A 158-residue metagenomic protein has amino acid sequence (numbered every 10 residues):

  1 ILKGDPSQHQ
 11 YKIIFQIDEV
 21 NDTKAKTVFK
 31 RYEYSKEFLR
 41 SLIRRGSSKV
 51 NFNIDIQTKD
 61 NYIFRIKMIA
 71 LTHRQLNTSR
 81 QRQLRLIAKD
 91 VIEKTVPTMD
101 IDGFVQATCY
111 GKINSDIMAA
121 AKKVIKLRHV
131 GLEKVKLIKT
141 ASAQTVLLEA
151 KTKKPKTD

Functional and structural regions predicted by a protein language model:
I1-L76: Hydrophobic-cavity lipid-handling domains and compact docking modules
R82-D158: Positively charged, low-complexity, intrinsically disordered RNA-binding extensions
